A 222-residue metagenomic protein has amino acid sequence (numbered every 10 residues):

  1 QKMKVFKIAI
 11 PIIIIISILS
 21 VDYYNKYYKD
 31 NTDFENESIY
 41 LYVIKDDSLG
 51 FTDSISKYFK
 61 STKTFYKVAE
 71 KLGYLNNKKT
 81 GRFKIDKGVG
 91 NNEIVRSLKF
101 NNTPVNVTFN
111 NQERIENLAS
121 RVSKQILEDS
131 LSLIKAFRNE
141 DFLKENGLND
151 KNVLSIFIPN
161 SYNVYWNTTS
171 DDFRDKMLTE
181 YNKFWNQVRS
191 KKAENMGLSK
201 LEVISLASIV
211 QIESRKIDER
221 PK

Functional and structural regions predicted by a protein language model:
M3-K222: Conserved catalytic or metal-liganding residues and their short signature motifs at active sites of enzymes
